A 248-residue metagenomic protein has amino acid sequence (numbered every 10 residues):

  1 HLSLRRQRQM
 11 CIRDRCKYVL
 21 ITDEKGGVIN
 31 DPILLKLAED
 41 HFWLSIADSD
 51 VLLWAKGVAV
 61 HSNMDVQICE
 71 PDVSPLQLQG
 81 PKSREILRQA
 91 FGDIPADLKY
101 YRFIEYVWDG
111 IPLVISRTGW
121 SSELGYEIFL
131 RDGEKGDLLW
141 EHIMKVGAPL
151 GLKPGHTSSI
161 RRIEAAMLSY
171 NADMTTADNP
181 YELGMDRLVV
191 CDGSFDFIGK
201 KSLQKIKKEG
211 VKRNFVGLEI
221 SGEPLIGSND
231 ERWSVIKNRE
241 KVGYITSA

Functional and structural regions predicted by a protein language model:
H1-I12: Single conserved hydrophobic/aromatic residue that forms the stacking wall/gate of nucleotide- or nucleobase-binding
L2-L4, G26, K212, G227: Residue-level preference for beta-strand/loop junctions
S3, I21, S234-K237: Hydrophobic beta-strand positions
R13-I21, Y100-R102: A short, Trp-centered hydrophobic/proline-enriched beta-strand micro-motif
E24-P32: Gly/Ser-rich phosphate-binding catalytic loop and adjacent alpha/beta segment that cradle a phosphoryl group at enzyme
L34-A248: Conserved, structured C-terminal
